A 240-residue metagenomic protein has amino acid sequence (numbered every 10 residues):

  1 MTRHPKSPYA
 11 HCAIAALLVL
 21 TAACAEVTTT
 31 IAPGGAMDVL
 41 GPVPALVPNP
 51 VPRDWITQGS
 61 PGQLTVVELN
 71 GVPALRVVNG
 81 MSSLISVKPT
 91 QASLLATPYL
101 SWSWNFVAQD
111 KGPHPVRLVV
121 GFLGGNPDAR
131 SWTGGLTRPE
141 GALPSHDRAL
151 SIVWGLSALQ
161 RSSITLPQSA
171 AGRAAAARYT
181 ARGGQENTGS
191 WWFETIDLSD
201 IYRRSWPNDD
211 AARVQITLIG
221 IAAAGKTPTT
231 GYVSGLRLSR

Functional and structural regions predicted by a protein language model:
L20-A23: C-terminal motif of bacterial Sec signal peptides marking the signal peptidase cleavage site
A25-V27: Bacterial signal peptide processing site
L64-I85: Short carbohydrate-recognition loop motifs
P89-L100, Q185-T188, A212-R213: Extracellular/lumenal carbohydrate-interaction signature centered on repeated Trp-anchored short motifs
D110-L123, R130: Beta-strand acidic-aromatic groove motif in beta-rich domains, primarily in extracellular
V116-V120, A170-Y179, G184, T188-P228: Extracellular beta-strand ligand-recognition surfaces/modules
G125-R173: Extracellular/luminal beta-rich ligand-recognition and adhesion surfaces characterized by aromatic-Gly/Pro-enriched
I219, V233-L238: Extracellular beta-strand elements of beta-rich domains used for carbohydrate recognition/degradation or cell-matrix
